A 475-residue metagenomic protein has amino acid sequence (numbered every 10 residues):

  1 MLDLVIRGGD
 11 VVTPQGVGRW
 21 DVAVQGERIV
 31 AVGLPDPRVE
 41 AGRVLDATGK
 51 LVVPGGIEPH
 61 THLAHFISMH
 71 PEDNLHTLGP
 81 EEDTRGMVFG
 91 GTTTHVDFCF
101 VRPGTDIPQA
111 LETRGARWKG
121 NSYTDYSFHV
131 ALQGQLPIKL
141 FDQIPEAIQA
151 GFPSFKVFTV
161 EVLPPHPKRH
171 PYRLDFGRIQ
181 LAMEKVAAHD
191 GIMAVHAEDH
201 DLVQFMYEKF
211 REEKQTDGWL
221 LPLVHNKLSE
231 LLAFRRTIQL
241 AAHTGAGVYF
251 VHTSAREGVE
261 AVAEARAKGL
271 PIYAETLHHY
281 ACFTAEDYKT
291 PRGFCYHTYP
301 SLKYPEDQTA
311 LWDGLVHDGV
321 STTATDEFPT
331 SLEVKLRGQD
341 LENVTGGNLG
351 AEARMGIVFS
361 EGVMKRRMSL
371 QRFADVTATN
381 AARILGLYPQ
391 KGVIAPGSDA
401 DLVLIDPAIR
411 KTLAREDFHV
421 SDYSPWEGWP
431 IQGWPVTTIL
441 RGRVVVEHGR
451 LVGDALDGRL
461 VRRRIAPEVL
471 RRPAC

Functional and structural regions predicted by a protein language model:
M1-G55, P71: Histidine-rich, glycine-flanked metal-binding segment
G9, V22, E27, G49 (+15 more regions): Divalent metal-coordination and catalytic microenvironments
R38, A47-N121: Metal-associated gating/positioning segment near the N- to mid-region
P59-L78, S127-K139, L223-K227: Active-site mouth loops of central-metabolism enzymes
P108-T124, F176-A194, A353: Alpha-helix-loop-beta-strand connector modules within alpha/beta enzyme cores
D142-T323, Q339: Histidine/acidic residue-rich metal-binding segments in metalloenzymes
T216-G245, C295-Y296, V316-H317, S321-T323 (+1 more regions): His/Asp/Glu-enriched, well-ordered alpha-helical/loop segment that forms or immediately abuts the divalent-metal
L336, D340-L341, P396-V461: C-terminal cap of metal-dependent C-N hydrolases
